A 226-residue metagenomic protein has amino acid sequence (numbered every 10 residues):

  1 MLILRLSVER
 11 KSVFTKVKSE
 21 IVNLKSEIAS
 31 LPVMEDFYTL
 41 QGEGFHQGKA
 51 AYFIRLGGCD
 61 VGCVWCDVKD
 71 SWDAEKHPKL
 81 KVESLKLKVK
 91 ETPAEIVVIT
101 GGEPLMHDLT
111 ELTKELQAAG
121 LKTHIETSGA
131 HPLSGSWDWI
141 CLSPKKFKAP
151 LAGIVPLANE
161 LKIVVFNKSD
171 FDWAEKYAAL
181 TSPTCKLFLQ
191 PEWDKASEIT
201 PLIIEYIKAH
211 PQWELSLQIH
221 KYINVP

Functional and structural regions predicted by a protein language model:
M1-L56, G62-W65, E214, I223-V225: Flexible, acidic/Gly-rich N-terminal and inter-domain linker regions that tether and position cofactor-handling modules
M1-R5, V13, N23, S30 (+5 more regions): Acidic/proline-rich low-complexity IDRs
R10, L31-Y38, A50-F53, G57 (+1 more regions): Conserved Radical SAM active-site core
M34-L40, G44, C66, P93 (+6 more regions): Generic alpha-helix detector with strongest preference for long hydrophobic helices that associate with membranes
L105-P226: Conserved AdoMet/S-adenosylmethionine-binding subsite of the radical SAM
